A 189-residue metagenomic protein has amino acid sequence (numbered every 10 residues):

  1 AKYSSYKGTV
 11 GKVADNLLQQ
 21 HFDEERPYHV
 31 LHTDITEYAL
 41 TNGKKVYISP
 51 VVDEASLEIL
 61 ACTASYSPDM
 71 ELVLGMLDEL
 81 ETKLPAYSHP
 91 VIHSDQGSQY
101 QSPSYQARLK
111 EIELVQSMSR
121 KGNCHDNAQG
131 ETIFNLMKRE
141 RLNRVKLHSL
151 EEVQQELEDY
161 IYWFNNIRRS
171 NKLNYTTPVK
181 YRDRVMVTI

Functional and structural regions predicted by a protein language model:
A1-R26, N123, T177-M186: Basic, flexible linker segments flanking DNA-binding modules in nucleic acid-interacting mobile-element proteins
K7-T9, S94-Q96, S102-P103, M118-K138 (+3 more regions): RNase H-like two-metal-ion nuclease catalytic core shared by retroviral integrases and related mobile-element nucleases
L18, D34, V51, L57 (+9 more regions): Mobile genetic element proteins and their domesticated derivatives, centered on retroelements and DNA transposons
Q20-L60, Y66-P68: An active-site-proximal beta-strand-loop segment
H29, A55-E58, Y66, G75-E79 (+2 more regions): Retroviral integrase
K44, T63-A86, Q101: Active-site beta-loop-alpha junctions of metal-dependent nucleic acid enzymes, especially the RNase H-like/DDE
S56-C62, Q116-S119, N143-R144: Short small-residue beta-strand/loop micro-motif enriched in glycine and branched aliphatics
P103, K110-L114, K138-I189: C-terminal domain-tail junction helix/linker
